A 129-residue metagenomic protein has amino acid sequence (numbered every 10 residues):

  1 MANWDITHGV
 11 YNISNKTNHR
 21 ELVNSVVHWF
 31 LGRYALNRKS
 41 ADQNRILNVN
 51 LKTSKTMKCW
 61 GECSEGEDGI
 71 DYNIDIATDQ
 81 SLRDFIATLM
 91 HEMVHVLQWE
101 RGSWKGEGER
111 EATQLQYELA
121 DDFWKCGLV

Functional and structural regions predicted by a protein language model:
A2-I13: Acidic/histidine-rich, surface-exposed loop or edge segments in extracytoplasmic proteins
N12-S14, N44-N48, K52: Non-catalytic terminal regions of proteins
T17, Q80, G102-W104: Short histidine/acidic/glycine/proline-rich micro-motifs that form metal- and phosphate-coordinating active-site loops
N18-Q43: Zn2+-dependent metallopeptidase catalytic core
H19, V23, I86, M90 (+1 more regions): Hydrophobic (often cysteine-bearing) scaffold residues that line and stabilize catalytic clefts of nucleotide/cofactor
N50-R83, V96: Active-site scaffold of zinc-dependent metalloenzymes
A87-E100: Active-site recognition of the HExxH zinc-binding catalytic motif
K105-V129: Post-HExxH zinc-binding segment in Zn-dependent metallohydrolases
